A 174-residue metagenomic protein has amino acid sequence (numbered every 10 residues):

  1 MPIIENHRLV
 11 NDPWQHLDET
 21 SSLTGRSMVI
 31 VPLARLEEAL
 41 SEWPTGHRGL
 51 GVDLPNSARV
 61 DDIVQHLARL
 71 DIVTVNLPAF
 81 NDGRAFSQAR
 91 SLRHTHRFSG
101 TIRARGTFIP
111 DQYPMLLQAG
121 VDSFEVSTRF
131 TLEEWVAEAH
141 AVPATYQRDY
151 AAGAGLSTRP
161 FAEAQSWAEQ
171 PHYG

Functional and structural regions predicted by a protein language model:
I4, S99-T101, P110-Q112, F124 (+1 more regions): Alpha/beta catalytic cores of nucleotide-metabolism and tRNA/nucleoside-modifying enzymes
L9, P13-L54: A positional/architectural concept
M28, G49-G51, I72-T74, T101-R103 (+1 more regions): Structural preference for beta-strand elements that scaffold enzyme active sites
A34-E42, F80-R93, L132-V142: Active-site-adjacent beta->alpha loops and helix N-cap segments on the catalytic face of soluble alpha/beta enzymes
L40-H47, D61-L70: Acidic (Asp/Glu)-rich catalytic clusters
T45-V52, S91-A104: Short beta-strand/loop segments at the ligand-binding rim of alpha/beta enzyme cores
V52-L54, V60-Q65, I109-S123: Catalytic cores of alpha/beta
G83, R97, R105, D111 (+1 more regions): Residues lining hydrophobic/aromatic ligand-binding pockets adjacent to catalytic sites
